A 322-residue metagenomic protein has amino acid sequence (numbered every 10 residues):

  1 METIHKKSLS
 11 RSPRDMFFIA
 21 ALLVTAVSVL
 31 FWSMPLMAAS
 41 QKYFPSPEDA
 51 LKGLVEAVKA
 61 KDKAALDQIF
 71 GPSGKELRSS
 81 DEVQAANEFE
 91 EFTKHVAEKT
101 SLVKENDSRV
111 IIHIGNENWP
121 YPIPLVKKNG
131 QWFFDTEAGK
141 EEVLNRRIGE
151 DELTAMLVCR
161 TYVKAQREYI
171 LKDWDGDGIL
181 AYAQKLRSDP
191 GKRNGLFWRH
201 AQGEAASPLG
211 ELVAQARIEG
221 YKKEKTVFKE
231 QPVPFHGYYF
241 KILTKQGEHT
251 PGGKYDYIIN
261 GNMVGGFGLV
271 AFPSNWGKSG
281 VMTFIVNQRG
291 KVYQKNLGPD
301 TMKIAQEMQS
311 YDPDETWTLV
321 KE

Functional and structural regions predicted by a protein language model:
M1-M16: N-terminal secretory signal peptides that target proteins for export/translocation
I19-W32: Bacterial N-terminal signal peptides
L36-A60, V103, G139-K164, E168: Short, low-complexity N-terminal intrinsically disordered segments enriched in polar/charged residues
D62-G74, A181: Short, well-ordered alpha-helical segments enriched in acidic and aromatic residues
G71-Y121, K229, V233-P234, Q246-E248 (+1 more regions): Surface-exposed, charged secondary-structure patches
V110-L153, L157-R160, K291-N296: Short beta-strand edge/turn micro-motifs at domain boundaries
Y169-K278: Flexible, glycine-rich surface segments
G265-E322: C-terminal soluble interaction/assembly domains
